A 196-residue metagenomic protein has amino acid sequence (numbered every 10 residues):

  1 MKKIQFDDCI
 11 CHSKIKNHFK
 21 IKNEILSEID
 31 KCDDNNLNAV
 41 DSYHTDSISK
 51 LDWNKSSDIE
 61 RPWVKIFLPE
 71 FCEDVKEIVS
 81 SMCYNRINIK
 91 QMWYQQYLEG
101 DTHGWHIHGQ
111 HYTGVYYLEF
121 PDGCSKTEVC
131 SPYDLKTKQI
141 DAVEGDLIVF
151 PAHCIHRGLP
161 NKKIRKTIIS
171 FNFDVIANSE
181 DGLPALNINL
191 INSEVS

Functional and structural regions predicted by a protein language model:
M1-M82, T102: Non-heme Fe(II)/2-oxoglutarate
R86-C154, L159-P160, R165-I168, N172-N187: Catalytic core of non-heme Fe(II) oxygenases with the double-stranded beta-helix
N189-S196: Short, cationic low-complexity segments
